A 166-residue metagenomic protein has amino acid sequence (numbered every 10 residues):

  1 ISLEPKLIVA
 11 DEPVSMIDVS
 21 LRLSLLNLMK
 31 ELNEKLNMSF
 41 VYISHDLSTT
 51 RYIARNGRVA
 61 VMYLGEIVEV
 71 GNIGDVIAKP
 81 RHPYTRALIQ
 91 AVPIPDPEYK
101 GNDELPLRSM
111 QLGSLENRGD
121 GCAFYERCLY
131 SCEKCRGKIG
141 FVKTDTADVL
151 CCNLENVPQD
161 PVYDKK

Functional and structural regions predicted by a protein language model:
I1, I17-V19, C122: ABC ATPase nucleotide-binding domain helices that frame the ATP-binding cleft
S2, I43-S44, P158-P161: Short flexible/disordered coil segments
S2, M16, L47, L129-R136: Hydrophobic transmembrane alpha-helix bundles
S2-K6, R22: A short, proline-enriched helix->beta-strand linker immediately N-terminal to the Walker B motif in ABC-type P-loop
L3-E4, N37-M38, N117: Alpha-helical hydrophobic/aromatic positions enriched in membrane-embedded helices and signal peptides
V9: Active-site beta3 strand of CheY-like receiver
E12, I17, L21-G101: P-loop NTP-binding/switch modules centered on Walker-like glycine-rich loops
N72-K166: Charged, flexible cofactor/metal-binding loops and thiol motifs
